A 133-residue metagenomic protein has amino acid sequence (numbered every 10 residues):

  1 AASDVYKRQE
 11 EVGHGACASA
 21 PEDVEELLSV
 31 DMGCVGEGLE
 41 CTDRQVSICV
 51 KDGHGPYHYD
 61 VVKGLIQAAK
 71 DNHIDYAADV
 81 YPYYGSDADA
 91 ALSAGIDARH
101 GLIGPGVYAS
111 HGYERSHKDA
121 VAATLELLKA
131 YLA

Functional and structural regions predicted by a protein language model:
A2-Y6: Short, small-residue-biased leader/transition segments that mark boundaries at the very start of proteins
K7-G13, G33-C34, V107-A109: Acidic, glycine-rich active-site loops and adjacent beta-strand->loop/helix elements that engage anionic groups
K7-Q9, E26-L28, V80-Y84: A short linear-motif detector with a strong N-terminal bias
E10-A18, G85-D89: Glycine-rich, charged/polar anion/phosphate-binding loops that engage phosphate groups from diverse ligands
G15-A18, L39-C41, E114-R115: Short acidic, glycine/serine/threonine-rich loops at helix termini
S19-G38, L102: A glycine-rich helix N-cap at a beta->alpha junction
G38-I48: Active-site loop ensemble at the mouth of alpha/beta enzyme cores that anchors a bound cofactor
S47-A133: Active-site-adjacent substrate-binding region of metalloamidase/peptidase-like peptide-processing proteins
